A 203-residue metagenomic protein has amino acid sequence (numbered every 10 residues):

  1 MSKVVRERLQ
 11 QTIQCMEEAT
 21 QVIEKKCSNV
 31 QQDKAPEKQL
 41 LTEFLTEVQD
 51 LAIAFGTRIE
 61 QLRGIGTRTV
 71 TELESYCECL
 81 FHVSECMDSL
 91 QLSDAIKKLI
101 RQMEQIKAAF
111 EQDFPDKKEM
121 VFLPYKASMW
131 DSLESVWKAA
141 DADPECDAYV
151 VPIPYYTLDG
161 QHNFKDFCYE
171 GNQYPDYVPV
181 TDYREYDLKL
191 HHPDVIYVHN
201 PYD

Functional and structural regions predicted by a protein language model:
M1-Q105: Long, low-complexity or tandemly repetitive, helically biased scaffold regions used for multimeric assembly/adhesion
K3-R6, Q14-C27, C86, I100-Y156: N-terminal subdomain of nucleotide-sugar transferases
H82-L90, Q112-D116, D159-F164, Y183: Generic detector of short, locally flexible boundary/turn motifs and exposed helical patches
K118-D203: Active-site and donor-binding regions of nucleotide-sugar-utilizing enzymes
